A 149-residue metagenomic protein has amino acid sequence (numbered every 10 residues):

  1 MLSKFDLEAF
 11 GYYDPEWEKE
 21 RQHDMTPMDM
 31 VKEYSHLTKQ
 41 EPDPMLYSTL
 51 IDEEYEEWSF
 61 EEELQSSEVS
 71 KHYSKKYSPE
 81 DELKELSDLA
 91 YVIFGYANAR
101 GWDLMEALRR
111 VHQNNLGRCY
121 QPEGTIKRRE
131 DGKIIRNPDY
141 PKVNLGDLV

Functional and structural regions predicted by a protein language model:
M1-L86, A90-V149: Flexible "arm" and connector segments at domain edges
